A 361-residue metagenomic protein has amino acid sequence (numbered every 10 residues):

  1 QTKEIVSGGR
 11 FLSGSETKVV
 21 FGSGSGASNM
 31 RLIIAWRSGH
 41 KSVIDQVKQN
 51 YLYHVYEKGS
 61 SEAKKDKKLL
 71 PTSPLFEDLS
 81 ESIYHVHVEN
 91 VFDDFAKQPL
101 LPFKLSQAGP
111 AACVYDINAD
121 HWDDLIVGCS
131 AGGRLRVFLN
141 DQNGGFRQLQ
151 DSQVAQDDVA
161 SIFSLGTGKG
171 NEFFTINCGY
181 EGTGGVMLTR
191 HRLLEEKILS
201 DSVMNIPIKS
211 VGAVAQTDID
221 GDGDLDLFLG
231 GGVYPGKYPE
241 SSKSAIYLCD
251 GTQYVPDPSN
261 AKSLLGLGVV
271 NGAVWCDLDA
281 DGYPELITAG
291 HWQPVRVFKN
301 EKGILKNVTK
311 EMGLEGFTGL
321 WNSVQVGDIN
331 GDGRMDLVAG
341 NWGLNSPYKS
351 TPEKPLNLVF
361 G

Functional and structural regions predicted by a protein language model:
Q1-A111, G145-F146, Y254-V255, I304 (+1 more regions): Gly/Ser/Thr/Pro-enriched helix-cap/hinge segments flanking short amphipathic alpha-helices
G9-L12, L70-V88, P99-K104, C129 (+4 more regions): Short loop/turn motifs that recur once per blade in beta-propeller domains
L32, D124-C129, E172-C178, L227-G231 (+2 more regions): Hydrophobic beta-strand segments that make up the repeating blades of beta-propeller and related beta-repeat
A108-A119, L139, A160-F174, V203 (+6 more regions): Beta-propeller blade termini
A131-R134, G179-T183, V233-K237, Q293-P294 (+1 more regions): Short glycine/acidic-enriched loop and turn motifs that connect beta-strands
R134-L149, G184-D201, Y238-P258, P294-V308 (+1 more regions): Beta-propeller blade repeat segments, especially FG-GAP/WD-type strand-to-loop junctions in 6- to 7-bladed propeller
F146, V154-L194: A generic tandem-repeat structural signature
L199, I208-C276, G282-Q293: Solenoidal tandem-repeat scaffolds enriched in leucines and small polar residues
